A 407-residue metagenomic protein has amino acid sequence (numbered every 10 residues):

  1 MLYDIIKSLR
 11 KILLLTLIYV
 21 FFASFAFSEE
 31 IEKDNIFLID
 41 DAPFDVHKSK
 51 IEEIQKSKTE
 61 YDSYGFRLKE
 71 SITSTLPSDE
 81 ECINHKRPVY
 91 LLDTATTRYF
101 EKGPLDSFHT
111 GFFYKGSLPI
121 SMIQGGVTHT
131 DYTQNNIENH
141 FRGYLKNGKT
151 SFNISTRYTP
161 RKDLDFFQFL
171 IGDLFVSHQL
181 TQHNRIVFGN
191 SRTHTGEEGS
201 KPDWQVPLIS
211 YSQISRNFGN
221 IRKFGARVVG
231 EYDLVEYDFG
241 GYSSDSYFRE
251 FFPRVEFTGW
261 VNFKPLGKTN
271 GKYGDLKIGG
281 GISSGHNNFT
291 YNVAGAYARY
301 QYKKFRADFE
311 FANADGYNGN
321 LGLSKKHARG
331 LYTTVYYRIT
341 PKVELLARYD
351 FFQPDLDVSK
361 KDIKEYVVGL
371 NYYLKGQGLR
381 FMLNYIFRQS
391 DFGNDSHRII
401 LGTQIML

Functional and structural regions predicted by a protein language model:
L15-S24: Bacterial N-terminal signal peptides
A26-Y114, L118-M122, L407: N-terminal periplasmic/intermembrane-space "pro-region" immediately following the signal or transit peptide
Y99-S121, T130-S246, P253-T258, N262-G267 (+3 more regions): Outer membrane beta-barrel
G103-S107, Y144-T150, W260-D355: Detector for outer-membrane/organellar transmembrane beta-barrel domains, recognizing the amphipathic beta-strand
T128-T133, D163-I171, R216-F218, R249-V255 (+4 more regions): Replace "Gram-negative outer membrane beta-barrel proteins" with "bacterial and organellar outer membrane beta-barrel
Y158, L170-G172, S243, V255-F257 (+8 more regions): Transmembrane beta-barrel architecture of outer-membrane proteins
G259-V261, V368-L374, L379, D395-L407: Outer-membrane beta-barrel "beta-signal"
Y336-M382: Outer membrane beta-barrel transmembrane domains
